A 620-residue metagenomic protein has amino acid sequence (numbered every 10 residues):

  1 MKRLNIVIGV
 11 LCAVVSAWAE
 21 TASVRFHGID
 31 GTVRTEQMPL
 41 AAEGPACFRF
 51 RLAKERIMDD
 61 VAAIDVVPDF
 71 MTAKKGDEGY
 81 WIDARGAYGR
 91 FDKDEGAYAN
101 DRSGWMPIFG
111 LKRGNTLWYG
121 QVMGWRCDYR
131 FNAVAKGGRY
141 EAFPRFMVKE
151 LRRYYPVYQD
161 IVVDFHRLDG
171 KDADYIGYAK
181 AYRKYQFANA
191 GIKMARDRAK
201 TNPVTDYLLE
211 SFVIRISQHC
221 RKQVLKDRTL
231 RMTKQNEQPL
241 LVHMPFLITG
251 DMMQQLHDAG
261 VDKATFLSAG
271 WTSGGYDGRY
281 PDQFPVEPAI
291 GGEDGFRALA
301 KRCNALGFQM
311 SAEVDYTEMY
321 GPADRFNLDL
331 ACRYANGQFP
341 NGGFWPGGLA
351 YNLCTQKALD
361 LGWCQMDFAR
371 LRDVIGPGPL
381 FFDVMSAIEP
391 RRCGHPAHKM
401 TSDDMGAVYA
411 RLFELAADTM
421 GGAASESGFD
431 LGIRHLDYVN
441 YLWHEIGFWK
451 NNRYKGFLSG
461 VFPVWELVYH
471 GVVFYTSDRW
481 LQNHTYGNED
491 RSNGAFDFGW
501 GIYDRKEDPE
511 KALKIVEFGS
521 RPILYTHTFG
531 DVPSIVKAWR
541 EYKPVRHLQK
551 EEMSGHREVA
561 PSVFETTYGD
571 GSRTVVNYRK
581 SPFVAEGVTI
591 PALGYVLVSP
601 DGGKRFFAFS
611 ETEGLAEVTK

Functional and structural regions predicted by a protein language model:
K2-G9: Sec-dependent signal peptide recognition, specifically the positively charged N-region followed immediately by
V10-W18: Hydrophobic h-region of N-terminal signal peptides that target proteins for export in Gram-negative bacteria
E20-A264, W271, Q309, T589-G603 (+1 more regions): Carbohydrate-recognition beta-sandwich/jelly-roll modules in extracellular/periplasmic carbohydrate-active proteins
R56, F109, Y182, Q186 (+5 more regions): Hydrophobic, Leu/Ile/Phe/Ala-enriched alpha-helical segments that form helix-helix packing faces
G114-Y119, G124-Y178, Q235-Q238, A323 (+3 more regions): Active-site-proximal substrate-binding groove within the catalytic cores of carbohydrate-active enzymes
E210-W363, I375-F382, S386-P390, P396-A397: Aromatic-lined carbohydrate-binding/catalytic grooves of carbohydrate-active enzymes
